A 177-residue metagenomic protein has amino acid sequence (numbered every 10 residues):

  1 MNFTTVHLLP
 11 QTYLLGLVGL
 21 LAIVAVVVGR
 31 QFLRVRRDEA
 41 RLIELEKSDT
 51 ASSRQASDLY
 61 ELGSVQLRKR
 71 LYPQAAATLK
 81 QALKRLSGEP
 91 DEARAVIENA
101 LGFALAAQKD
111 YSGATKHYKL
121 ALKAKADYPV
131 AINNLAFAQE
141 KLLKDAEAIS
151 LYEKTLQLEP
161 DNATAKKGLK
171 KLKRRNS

Functional and structural regions predicted by a protein language model:
M1-S53, S57, S64, L71: Long, contiguous interaction/recruitment modules in multidomain scaffold/adaptor proteins
K47-T50, L83-E92: Flexible helix-coil transition and linker loops at the boundaries of alpha-helical arrays
S48, A82, L120-A121, K154-T155: Canonical positions in the second alpha-helix
S53-R54, S87, A126, P160: Short coil turns that delineate tetratricopeptide repeat
A56, P90-D91, A95, P129-V130 (+1 more regions): Helix-start (N-cap) detector for alpha-helical repeat units in TPR-like alpha-solenoids, especially tetratricopeptide
L59-Q66, T78, I97-L105, H117 (+3 more regions): TPR/Sel1-like alpha-solenoid repeat signature
